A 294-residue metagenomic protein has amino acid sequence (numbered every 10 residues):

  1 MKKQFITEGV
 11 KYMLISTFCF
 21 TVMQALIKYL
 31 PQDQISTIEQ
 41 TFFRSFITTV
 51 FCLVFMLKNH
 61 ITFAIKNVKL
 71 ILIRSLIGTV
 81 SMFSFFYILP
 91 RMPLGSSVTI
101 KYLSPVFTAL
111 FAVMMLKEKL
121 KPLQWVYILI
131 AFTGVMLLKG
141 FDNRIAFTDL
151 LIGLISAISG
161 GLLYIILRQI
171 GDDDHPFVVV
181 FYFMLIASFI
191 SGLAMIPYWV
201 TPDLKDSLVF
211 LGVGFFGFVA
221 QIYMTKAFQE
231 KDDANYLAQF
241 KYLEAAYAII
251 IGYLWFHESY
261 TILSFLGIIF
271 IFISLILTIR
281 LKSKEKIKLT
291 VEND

Functional and structural regions predicted by a protein language model:
K2-K3, T48-N67, T133-I145, A187-D206 (+2 more regions): Membrane-interface helix-cap regions at the ends of transmembrane helices in multi-pass membrane proteins
E8-S16, M56, H60-S84, T148-I158 (+1 more regions): Loop-to-transmembrane-helix transition segments
T17, T21-V22, L53, S75 (+10 more regions): Hydrophobic/small/kink-forming positions within alpha-helical transmembrane segments of polytopic membrane proteins
T21, K28-Y29, T37, C52 (+2 more regions): Transmembrane alpha-helical segments that form core, pore/gating elements of small-molecule transporters/exporters
D33-V80, S159-L162, Y182-P197: Transmembrane alpha-helices of multi-pass small-molecule transport proteins
P90, S104-V126, A246-F265: C-terminal transmembrane-helix exit sites in multi-pass transporters
V98-L103, D174-F183, I222-Y253: Helix-helix packing/entry segments at the starts of transmembrane helices
L123-K139, L263-K282: Hydrophobic transmembrane alpha-helices of multi-pass small-molecule transport proteins
